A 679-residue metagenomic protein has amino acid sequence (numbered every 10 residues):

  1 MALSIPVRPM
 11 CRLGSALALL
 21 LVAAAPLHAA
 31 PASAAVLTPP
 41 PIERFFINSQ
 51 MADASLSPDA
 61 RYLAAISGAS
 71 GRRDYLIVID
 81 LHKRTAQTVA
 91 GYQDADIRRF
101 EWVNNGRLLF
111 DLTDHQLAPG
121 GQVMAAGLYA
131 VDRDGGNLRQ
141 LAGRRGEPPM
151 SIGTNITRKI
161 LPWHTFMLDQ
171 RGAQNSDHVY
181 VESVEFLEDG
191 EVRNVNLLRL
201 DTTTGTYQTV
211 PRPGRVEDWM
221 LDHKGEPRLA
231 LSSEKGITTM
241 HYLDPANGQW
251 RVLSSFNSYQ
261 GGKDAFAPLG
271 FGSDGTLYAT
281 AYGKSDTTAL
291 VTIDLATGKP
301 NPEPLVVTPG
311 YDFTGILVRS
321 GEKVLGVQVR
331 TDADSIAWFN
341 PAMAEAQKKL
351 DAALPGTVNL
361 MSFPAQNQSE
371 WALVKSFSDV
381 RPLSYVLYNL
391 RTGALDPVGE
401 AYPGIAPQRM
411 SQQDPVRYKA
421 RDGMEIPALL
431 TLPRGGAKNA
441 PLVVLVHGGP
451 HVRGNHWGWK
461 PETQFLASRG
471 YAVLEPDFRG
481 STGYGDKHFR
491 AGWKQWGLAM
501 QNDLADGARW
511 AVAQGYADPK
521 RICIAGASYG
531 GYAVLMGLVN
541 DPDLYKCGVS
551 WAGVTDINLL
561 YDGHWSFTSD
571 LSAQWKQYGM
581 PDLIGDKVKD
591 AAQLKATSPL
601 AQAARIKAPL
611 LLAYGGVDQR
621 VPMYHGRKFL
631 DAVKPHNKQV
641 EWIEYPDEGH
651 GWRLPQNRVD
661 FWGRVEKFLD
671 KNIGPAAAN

Functional and structural regions predicted by a protein language model:
A2-L17: Bacterial N-terminal signal peptides that target proteins for export
G14-P26: Bacterial N-terminal signal peptides
A23-W371, D379-R381, Y388-R391: Beta-propeller folds
L56, A65, W102, Y418 (+4 more regions): Conserved hydrophobic/aromatic "anchor" residues that stabilize well-ordered secondary structure elements
D218-M220, I336-G435, P461-T463, S468 (+1 more regions): Non-catalytic accessory segments flanking enzyme active sites
V329, F377, L445-G449, S528 (+1 more regions): Glycine-rich His-Gly loop
G404-K520, A527-S528, A533, D562-G563: Cap/lid segment of the alpha/beta-hydrolase catalytic domain
F478-N679: Active-site-proximal cap/loop segments of hydrolase catalytic domains
